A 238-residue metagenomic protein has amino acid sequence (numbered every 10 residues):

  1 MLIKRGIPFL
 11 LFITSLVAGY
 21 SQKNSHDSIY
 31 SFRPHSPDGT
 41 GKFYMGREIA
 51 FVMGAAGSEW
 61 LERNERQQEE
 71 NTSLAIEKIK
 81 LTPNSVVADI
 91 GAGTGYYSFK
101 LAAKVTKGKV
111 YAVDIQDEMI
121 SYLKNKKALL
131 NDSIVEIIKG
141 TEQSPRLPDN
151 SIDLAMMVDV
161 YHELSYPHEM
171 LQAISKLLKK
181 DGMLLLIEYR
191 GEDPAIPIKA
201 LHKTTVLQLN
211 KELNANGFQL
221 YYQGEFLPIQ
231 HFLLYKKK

Functional and structural regions predicted by a protein language model:
K23-K80, V86: Class I SAM-dependent transferase core
P83-G93: Conserved class I S-adenosyl-L-methionine
Q116-E118: Conserved SAM/SAH-binding beta-strand->alpha-helix loop
L130-E142: Conserved SAM-binding strand-loop segment of SAM-dependent methyltransferases
P145-L154: A short acidic, Gly/Pro-enriched loop at the edge of an enzyme's catalytic core that lines a small-molecule cofactor
H168-M183: A short glycine-rich, Lys/Arg-flanked "PGG" loop and its adjoining helix->strand segment in the class I
L185-N210: Conserved class I S-adenosyl-L-methionine
